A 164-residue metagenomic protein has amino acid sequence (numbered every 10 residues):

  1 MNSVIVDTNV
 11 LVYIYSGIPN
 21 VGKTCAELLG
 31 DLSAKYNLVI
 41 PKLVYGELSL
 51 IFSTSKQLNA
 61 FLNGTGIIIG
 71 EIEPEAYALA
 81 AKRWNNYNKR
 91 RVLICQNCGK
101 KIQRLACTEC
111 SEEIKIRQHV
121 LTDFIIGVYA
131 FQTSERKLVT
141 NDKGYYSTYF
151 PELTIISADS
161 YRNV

Functional and structural regions predicted by a protein language model:
M1-I40, E47-I67, V164: Short, well-structured N-terminal submotif of metal-dependent ribonuclease cores
S3, G30, I116, G127-V164: Acidic, PIN/NYN-like endoribonuclease modules and their adjacent C-terminal/linker elements
L11, Y45-L48, Y77, Y145-Y146: A generic structural signal for short hydrophobic patches within well-formed alpha-helices
G17-I18, I51, R83, Y149-L153: Residue-level signal for well-ordered alpha-helical positions
Y45, S55-L58, Y77-A78, D123: A general structural signal for well-ordered alpha-helical segments in protein cores
S55-N59, Y87-N88, I156-A158: Short, hinge-like loop/turn segments at secondary-structure boundaries
L62, R90-C95, D159-N163: Short, structured secondary-structure boundary patches
I68-K137, N141-K143: Active-site neighborhoods of divalent-metal-dependent phosphate/nucleic-acid chemistry enzymes
